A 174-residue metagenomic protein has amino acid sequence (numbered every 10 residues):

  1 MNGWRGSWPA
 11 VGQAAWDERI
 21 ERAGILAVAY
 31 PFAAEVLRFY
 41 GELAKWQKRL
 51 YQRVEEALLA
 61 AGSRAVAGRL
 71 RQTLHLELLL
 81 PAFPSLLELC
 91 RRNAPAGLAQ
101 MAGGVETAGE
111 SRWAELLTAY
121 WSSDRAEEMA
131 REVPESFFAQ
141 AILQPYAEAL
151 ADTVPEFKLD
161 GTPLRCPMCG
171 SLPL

Functional and structural regions predicted by a protein language model:
W4-P155: N-terminal alpha-helical interaction blocks
E148-L174: Cys/His-clustered metal-coordination modules, chiefly Zn-binding fingers
